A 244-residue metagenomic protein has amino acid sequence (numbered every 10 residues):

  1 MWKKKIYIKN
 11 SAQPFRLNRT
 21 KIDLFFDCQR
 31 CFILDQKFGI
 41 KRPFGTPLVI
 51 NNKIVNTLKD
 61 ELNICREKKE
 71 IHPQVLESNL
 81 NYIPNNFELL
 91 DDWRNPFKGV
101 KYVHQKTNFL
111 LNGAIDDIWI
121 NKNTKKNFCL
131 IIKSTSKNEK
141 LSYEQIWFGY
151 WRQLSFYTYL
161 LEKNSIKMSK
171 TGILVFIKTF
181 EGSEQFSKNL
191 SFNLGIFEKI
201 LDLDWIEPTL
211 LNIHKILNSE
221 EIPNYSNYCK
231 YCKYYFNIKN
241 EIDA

Functional and structural regions predicted by a protein language model:
M1-A12, R16-L17, L160-A244: Metal-dependent nuclease catalytic regions and adjoining charged, substrate-binding loops involved in nucleic-acid end
M1-N121: Metal-dependent nuclease catalytic cores that hydrolyze phosphodiester bonds in DNA/RNA, characterized by
I33-L34, K41-P43, K137-K140, F180-E184 (+1 more regions): Short catalytic/ligand-binding loop motif for oxyanion handling, primarily in non-cytosolic enzymes, centered on
N52-K53, F148, D204, P223: Residue-level detector of secondary-structure boundary/capping sites
N95-P208: Mg2+/Mn2+-dependent nuclease catalytic core
